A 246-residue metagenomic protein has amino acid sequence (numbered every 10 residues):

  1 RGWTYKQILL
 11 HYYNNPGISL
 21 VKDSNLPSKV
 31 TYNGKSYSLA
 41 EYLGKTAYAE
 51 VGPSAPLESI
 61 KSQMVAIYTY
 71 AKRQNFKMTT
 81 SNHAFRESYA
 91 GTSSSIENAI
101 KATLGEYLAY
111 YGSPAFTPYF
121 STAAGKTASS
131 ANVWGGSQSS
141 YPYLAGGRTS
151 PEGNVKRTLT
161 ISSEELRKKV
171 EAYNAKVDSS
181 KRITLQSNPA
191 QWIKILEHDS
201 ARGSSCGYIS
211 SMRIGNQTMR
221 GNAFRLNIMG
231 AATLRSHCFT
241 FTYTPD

Functional and structural regions predicted by a protein language model:
R1-D246: Conserved, single-site charged/polar hotspot
